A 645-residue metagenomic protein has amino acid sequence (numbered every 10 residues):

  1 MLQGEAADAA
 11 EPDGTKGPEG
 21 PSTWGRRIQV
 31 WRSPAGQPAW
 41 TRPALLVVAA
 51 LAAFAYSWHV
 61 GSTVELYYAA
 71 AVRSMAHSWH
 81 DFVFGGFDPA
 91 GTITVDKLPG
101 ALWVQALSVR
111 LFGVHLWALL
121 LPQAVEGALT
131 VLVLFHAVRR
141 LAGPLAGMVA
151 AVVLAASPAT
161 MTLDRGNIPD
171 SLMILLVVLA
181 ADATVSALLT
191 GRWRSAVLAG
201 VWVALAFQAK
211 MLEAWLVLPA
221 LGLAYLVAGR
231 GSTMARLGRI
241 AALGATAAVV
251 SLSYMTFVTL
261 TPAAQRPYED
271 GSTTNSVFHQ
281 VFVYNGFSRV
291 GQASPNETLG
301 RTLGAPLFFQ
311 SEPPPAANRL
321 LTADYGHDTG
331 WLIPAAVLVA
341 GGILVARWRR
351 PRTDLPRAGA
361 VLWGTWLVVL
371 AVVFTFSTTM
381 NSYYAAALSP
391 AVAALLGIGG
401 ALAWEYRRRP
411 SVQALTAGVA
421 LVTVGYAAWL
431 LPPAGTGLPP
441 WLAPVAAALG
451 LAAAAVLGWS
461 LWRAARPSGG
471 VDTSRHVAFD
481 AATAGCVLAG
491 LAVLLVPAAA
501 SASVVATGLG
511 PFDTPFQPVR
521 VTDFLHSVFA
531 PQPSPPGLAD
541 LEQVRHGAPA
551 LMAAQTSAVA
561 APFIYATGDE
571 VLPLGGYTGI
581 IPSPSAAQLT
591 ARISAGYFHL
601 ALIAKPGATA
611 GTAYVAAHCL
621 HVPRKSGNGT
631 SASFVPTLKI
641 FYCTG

Functional and structural regions predicted by a protein language model:
M1-P295, R301-L415, V422-Y426, Y577-T578 (+1 more regions): Membrane-integral, polyisoprenol-dependent glycosyltransferases of the GT-C/oligosaccharyltransferase superfamily
Y67, A71, P99-W103, S276 (+9 more regions): Extracytoplasmic/secreted proteins, especially bacterial periplasmic and envelope-associated proteins
A124-E126, R194, E297, G304 (+4 more regions): Low-complexity segments enriched in small/polar residues
L129, A159-T160, A204, L212-E213 (+12 more regions): Solvent-exposed loop/turn segments at secondary-structure junctions within structured extracellular/periplasmic domains
R192, L338, T423, A427-L430 (+2 more regions): Extracellular low-complexity, O-glycosylation-prone Ser/Thr/Pro/Gly-rich "stalks" and linkers flanking catalytic
R407-Q532: Transmembrane helical bundles and short interhelical boundary loops of multi-pass, membrane-embedded
L495-Y565, G576-T578, Y642-T644: Extracellular/periplasmic envelope-modification machinery, especially enzymes that add or remove acyl/ester groups on
S503, G508-P511, P536-G547, A560-P562 (+2 more regions): Aromatic/acidic, Gly/Pro-rich catalytic loop(s) in extracytoplasmic/lumenal soluble domains of multi-pass membrane
